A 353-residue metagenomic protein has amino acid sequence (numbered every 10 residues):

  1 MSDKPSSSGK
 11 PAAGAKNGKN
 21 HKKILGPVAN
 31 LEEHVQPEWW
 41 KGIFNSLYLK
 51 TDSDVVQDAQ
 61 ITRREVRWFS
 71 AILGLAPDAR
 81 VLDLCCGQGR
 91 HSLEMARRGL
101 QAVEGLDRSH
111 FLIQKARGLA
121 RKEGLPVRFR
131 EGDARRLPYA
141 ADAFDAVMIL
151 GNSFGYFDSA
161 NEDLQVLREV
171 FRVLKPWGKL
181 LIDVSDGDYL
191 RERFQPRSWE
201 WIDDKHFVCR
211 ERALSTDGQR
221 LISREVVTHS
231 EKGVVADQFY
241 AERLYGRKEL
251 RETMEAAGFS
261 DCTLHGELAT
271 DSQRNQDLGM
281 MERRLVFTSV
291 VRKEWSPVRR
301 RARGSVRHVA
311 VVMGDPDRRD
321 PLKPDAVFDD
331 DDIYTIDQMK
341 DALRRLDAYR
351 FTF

Functional and structural regions predicted by a protein language model:
D3-P5, G9-A76: Conserved class I S-adenosyl-L-methionine
D78-G87: Conserved class I S-adenosyl-L-methionine
L82, S92-R136: Class I SAM-dependent methyltransferase SAM/SAH-binding core
R135-A146: A short acidic, Gly/Pro-enriched loop at the edge of an enzyme's catalytic core that lines a small-molecule cofactor
D145-N161: A short SAM/SAH-binding and catalytic strip from SAM-dependent methyltransferases
L164-P176: A short glycine-rich, Lys/Arg-flanked "PGG" loop and its adjoining helix->strand segment in the class I
L181-T253: SAM-dependent methyltransferase
L244-G304: C-terminal lobe and adjacent flexible extensions of AdoMet/dcAdoMet transferase-like proteins
